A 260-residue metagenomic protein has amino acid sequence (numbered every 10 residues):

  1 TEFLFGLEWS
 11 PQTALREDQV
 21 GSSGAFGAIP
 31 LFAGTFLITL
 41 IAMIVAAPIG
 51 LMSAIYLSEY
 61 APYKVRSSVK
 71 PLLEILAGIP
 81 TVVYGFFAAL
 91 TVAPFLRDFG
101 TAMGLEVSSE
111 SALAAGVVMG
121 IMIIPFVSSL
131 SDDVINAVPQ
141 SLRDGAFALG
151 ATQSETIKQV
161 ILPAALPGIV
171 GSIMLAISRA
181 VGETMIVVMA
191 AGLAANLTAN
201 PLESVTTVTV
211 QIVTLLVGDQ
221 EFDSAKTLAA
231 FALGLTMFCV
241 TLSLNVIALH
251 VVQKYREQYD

Functional and structural regions predicted by a protein language model:
T1-G24, A195-P201: Short membrane-interfacial helix/loop motifs at transmembrane-helix boundaries
S22-T39, R97-F126: Loop-to-helix entry region at the N-terminal start of transmembrane alpha-helices in multi-pass membrane transporters
F26-Y56, I173: Transmembrane alpha-helix signature in integral membrane proteins
L31, T35, P71-E74, G78 (+2 more regions): Residue-level signal for discrete positions within transmembrane alpha-helices of multi-pass small-molecule
I49-A88, S129-L130, Q258-D260: Cytoplasmic-entry segments and transmembrane alpha-helices of multi-pass inner-membrane transporters
I75, L130-S131, I135-V138, F147 (+1 more regions): Transmembrane alpha-helices
D132-N136, Q140, F147, M174 (+1 more regions): C-terminal transmembrane helix and the adjacent membrane-cytosol boundary/short C-terminal tail of inner/organellar
V187-F238: Interhelical loop and adjacent transmembrane-helix boundary motif in polytopic membrane transport permeases
